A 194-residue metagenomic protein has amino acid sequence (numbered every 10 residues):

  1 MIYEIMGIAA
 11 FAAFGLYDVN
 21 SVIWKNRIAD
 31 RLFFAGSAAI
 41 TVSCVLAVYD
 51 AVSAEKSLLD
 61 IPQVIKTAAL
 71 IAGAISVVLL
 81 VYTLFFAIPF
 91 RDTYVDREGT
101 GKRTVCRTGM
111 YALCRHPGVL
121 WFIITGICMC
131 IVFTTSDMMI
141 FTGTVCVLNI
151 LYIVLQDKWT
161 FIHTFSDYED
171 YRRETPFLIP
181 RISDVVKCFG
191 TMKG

Functional and structural regions predicted by a protein language model:
M1-R107, W121-G194: Membrane-anchoring alpha-helices and their flanking helix-loop junctions
G109-A112, H116-V119: Glycine-rich acyl-CoA binding loop
